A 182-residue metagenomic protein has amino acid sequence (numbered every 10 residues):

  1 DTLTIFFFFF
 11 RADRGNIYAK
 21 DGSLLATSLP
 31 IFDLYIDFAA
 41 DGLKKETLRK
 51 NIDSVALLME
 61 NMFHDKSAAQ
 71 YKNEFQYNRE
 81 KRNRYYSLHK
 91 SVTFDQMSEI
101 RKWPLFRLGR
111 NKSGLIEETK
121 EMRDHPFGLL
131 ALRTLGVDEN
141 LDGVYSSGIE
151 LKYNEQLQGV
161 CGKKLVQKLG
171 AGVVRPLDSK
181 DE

Functional and structural regions predicted by a protein language model:
D1-I5: Aromatic-capped interface at the extracytoplasmic side of an N-terminal signal-anchor transmembrane helix
F7-F8, K45, Y86, K120: Residues at structural and domain junctions
F8-D65: Juxtamembrane extramembrane loops of integral membrane proteins
A26, S54-L57, N61, E74-E182: Small/polar-residue-rich segments within soluble enzyme cores
K66-F75: Short beta-strand elements
